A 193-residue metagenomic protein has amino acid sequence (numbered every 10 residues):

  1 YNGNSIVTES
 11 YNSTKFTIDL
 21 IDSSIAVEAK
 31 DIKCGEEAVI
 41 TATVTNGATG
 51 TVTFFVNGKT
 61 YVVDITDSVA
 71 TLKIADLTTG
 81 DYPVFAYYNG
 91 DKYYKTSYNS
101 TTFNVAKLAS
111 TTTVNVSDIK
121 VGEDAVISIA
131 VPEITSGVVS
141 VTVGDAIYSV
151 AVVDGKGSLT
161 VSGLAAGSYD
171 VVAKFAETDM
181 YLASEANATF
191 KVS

Functional and structural regions predicted by a protein language model:
Y1-S193: Solvent-exposed beta-strand/loop surfaces, strongest in extracytoplasmic domains of secreted and cell-surface proteins
